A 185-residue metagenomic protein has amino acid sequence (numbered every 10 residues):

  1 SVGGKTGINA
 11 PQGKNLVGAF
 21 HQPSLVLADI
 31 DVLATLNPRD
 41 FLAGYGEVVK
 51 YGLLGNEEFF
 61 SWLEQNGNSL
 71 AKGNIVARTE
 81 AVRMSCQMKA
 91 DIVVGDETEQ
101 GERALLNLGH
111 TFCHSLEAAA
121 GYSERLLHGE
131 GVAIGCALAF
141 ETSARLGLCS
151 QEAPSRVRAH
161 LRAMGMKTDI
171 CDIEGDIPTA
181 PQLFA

Functional and structural regions predicted by a protein language model:
S1-N66: A glycine/threonine-rich phosphate-anchoring loop and its flanking beta-alpha core in nucleotide/phosphate-binding
W62-P178: Active-site segments that bind and position negatively charged phosphate/pyrophosphate groups
A180-A185: Internal helix-turn-beta structural module
